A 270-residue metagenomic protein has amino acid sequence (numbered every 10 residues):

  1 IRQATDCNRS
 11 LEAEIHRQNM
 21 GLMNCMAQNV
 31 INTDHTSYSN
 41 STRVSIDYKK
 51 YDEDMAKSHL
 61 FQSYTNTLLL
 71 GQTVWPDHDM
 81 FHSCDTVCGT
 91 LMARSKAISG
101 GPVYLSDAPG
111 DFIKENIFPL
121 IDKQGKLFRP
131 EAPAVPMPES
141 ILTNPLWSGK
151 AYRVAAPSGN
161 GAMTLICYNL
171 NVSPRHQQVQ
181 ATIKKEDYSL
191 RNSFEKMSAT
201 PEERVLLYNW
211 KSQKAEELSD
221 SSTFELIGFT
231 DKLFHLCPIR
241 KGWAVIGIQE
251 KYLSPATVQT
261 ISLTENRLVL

Functional and structural regions predicted by a protein language model:
I1-R2: Aromatic-lined carbohydrate-binding/catalytic grooves of carbohydrate-active enzymes
T5-N116, E131-T143: Glycan-recognition surfaces
E12-I15, T86-G89, A93-A97, F118-L120 (+3 more regions): A general structural signal for short secondary-structure junctions and capping/turn motifs
N19-M23, P102-V103, K126-L127, A162-L165 (+1 more regions): Beta-sheet entry/capping signal
K96-S99, Y104, L142-T200, L233-I239 (+2 more regions): Carbohydrate-binding surface patches
L120, Q124-P145, G149-S158: Feature captures the RNA virus RNA-dependent RNA polymerase
R204-S222: Solvent-exposed beta-strand/loop surfaces of large extracellular or lumenal domains
E217-I239: Intrinsically disordered, low-complexity Pro/Gly/Ser/Thr-rich segments with frequent PxxP/GP/PP motifs and embedded
